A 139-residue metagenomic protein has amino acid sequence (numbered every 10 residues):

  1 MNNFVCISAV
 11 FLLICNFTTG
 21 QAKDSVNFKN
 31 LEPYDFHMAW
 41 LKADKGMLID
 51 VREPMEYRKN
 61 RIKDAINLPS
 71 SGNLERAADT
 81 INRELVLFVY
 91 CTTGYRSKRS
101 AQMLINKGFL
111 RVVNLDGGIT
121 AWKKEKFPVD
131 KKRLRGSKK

Functional and structural regions predicted by a protein language model:
N2-C6, T18-G46, P54-V86, Y95-K139: Rhodanese-like catalytic fold shared by cysteine-dependent sulfurtransferases and DSP/PTP-type phosphatases
L12-F17: Hydrophobic core
I49: Active-site flanking residues adjacent to catalytic metal/cofactor-binding acidic residues
Y90: Short, surface-exposed ligand- or partner-binding patches at beta-edge/loop junctions that are enriched in aromatics
